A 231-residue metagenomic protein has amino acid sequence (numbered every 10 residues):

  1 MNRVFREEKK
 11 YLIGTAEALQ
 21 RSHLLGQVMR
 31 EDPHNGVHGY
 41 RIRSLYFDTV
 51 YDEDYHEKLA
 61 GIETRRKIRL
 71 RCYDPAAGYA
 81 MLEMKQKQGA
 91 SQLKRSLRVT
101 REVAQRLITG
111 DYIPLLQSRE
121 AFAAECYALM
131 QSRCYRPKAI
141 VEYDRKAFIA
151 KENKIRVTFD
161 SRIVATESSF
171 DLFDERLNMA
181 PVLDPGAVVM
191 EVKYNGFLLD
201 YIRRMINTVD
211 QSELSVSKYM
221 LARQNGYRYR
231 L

Functional and structural regions predicted by a protein language model:
M1-L231: Phosphate-end processing signature that detects enzymes handling 5′-triphosphorylated RNA and polyphosphate
